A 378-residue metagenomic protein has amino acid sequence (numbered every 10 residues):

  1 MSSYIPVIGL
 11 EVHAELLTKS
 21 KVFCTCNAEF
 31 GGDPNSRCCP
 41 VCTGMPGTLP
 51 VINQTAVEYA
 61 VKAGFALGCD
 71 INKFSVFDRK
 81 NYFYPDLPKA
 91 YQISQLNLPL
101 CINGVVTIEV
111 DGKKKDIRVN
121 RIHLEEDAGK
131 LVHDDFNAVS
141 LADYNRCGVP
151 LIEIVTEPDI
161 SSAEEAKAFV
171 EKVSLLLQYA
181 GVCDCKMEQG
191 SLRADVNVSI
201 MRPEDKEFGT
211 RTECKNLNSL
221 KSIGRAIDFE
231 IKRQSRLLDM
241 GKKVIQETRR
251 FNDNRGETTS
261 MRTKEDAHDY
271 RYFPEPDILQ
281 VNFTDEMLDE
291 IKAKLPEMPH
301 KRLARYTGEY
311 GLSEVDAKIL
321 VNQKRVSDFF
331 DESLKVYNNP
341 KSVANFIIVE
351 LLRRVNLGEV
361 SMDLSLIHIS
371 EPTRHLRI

Functional and structural regions predicted by a protein language model:
M1-E297, E314, K335-N339, V349-R354: Basic, nucleic-acid-interacting segments
T284-D285, L295-L320, D328-F329, S333: Long, charged low-complexity interaction segments
S313, I367-I378: Single conserved hydrophobic/aromatic residue that forms the stacking wall/gate of nucleotide- or nucleobase-binding
D316, F329, N339-I347: Residue-level detector of well-ordered alpha-helical segments, enriched for hydrophobic/aromatic packing positions
I319-L334, I348, S370, R374: Amphipathic alpha-helical segments that form the core helices of the histone-fold
R354-S361: Extended, charged alpha-helical "arm"/coiled-coil substrate-binding scaffolds, typified by the C-terminal helical
M362-L366: Conserved C-terminal helix/linker of AAA+ ATPases
